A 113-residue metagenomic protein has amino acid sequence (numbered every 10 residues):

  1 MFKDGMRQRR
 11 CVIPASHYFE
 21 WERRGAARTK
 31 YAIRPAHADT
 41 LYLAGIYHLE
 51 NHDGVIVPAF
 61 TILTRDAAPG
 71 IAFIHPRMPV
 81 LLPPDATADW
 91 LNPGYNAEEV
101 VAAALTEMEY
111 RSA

Functional and structural regions predicted by a protein language model:
M1-A113: Short linear sequence motif anchored by a di-proline
